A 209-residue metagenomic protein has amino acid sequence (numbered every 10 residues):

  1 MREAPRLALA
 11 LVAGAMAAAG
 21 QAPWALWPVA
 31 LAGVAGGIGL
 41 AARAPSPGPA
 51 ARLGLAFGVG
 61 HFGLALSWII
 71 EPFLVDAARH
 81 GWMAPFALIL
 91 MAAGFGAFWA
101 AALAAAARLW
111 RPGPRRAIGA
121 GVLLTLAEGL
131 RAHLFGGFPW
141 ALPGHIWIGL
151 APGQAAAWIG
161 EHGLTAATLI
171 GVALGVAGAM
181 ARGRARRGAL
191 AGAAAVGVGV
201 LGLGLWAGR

Functional and structural regions predicted by a protein language model:
M1-R209: Membrane-embedded alpha-helical bundles of multi-pass enzymes that act on lipidic or dolichyl-linked glycan substrates
